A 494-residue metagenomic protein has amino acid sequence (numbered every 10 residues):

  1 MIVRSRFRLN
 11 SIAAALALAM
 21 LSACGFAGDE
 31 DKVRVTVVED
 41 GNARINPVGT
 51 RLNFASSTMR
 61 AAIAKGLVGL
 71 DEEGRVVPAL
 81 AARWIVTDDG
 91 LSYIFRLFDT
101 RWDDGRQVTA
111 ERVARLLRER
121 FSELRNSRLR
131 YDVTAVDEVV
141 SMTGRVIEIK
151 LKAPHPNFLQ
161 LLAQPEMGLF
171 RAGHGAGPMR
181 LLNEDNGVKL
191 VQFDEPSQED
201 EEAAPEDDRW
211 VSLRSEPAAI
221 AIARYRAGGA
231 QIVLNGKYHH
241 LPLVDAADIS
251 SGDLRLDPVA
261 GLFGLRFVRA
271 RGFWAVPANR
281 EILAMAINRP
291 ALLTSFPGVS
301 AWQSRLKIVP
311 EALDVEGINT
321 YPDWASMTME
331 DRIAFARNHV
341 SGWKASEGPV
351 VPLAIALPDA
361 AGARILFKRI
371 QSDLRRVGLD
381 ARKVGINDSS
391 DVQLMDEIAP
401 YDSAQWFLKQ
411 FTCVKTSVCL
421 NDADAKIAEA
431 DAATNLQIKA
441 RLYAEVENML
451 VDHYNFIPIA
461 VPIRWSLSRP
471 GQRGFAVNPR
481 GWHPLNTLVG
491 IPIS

Functional and structural regions predicted by a protein language model:
G25, R382-K383, F407-P470, S494: Extracytoplasmic/peripheral linker and loop segments enriched in polar/acidic and small residues with frequent Thr/Pro
V38-D88, R118: N-terminal lobe/hinge region of extracytoplasmic solute-binding protein
M59, R83-N126, R224, F273: Aromatic- and charge-enriched surface segment that lines or borders ligand/interaction sites
G144, A153-V211, P217-I220: Gly/Pro-rich hinge or "lid" segments in bacterial periplasmic/extracellular proteins
D185-V188, E199-D200, V211-A270, D396-I398: Extracellular/periplasmic solute-recognition and catalytic clefts
A270-E316, L450-N455: Periplasmic-binding protein-like
V299-W343, A360-R364: Structural transition elements
S468-S494: Long beta-strand-rich cores associated with HINT superfamily self-processing modules
